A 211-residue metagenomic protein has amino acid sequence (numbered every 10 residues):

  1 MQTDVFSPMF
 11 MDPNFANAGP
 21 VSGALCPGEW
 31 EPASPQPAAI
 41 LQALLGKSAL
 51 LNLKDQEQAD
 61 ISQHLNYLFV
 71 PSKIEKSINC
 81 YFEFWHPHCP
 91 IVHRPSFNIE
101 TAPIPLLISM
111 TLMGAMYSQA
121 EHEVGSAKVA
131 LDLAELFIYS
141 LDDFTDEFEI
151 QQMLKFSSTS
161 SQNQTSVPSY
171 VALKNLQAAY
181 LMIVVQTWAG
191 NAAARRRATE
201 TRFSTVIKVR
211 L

Functional and structural regions predicted by a protein language model:
M1-S96, E100-P103, S109, M113 (+3 more regions): Intrinsically disordered, low-complexity activation-like regions
S118-S126, A192-R197: Structural helix-adjacent loops and short alpha-helical linkers that scaffold large soluble proteins
A127-D132: Beta-propeller domains
K155-S166: Acidic/His metal-coordination segments adjacent to aromatic residues that form catalytic metal sites in metalloenzymes
